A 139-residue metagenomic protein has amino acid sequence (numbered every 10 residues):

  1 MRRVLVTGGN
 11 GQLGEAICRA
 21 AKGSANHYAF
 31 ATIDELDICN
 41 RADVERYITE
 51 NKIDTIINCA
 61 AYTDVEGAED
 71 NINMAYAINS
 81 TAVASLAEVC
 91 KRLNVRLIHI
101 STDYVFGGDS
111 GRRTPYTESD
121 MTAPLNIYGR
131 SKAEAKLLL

Functional and structural regions predicted by a protein language model:
R2-G23: N-terminal Rossmann NAD(P)H-binding glycine-rich loop of SDR-like oxidoreductase domains
T7, A31, I56-A60, L97-T102 (+1 more regions): SDR active-site strand-loop-helix element
G14, V65-E66, G107-G108: Glycine/Thr-rich phosphate-binding loops of Rossmann-like dinucleotide-binding domains
A16, A20, V89, L138: Rossmann-fold NAD(P)-dependent oxidoreductase module
K22-R46: Adenosine-cofactor binding site in Rossmann-like domains, unifying the SAM/SAH pocket of S-adenosylmethionine-dependent
R41-I78, K91: NAD(P)H-binding glycine-rich loop region in Rossmannoid oxidoreductase-like domains and their noncatalytic homologs
A77, T81-S85, R92, V105-L139: Catalytic helix-loop patch of NAD(P)-dependent Rossmann-fold dehydrogenases
